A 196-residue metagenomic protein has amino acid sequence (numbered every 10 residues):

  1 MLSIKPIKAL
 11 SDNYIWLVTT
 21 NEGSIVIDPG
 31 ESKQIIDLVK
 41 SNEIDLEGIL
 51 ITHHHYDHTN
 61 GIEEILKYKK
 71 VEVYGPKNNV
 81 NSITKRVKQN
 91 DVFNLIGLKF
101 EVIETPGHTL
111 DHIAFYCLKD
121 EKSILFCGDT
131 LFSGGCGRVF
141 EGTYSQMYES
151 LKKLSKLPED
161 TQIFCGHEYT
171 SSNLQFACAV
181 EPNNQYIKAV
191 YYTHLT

Functional and structural regions predicted by a protein language model:
M1-I44, F115-G128: Conserved beta-strand hairpin/beta-sheet module of binuclear metal-dependent hydrolase folds, prominently
D12, K33-Q34, H54-N60, V80-I83 (+3 more regions): Active-site environment of divalent metal-dependent phosphoester hydrolases
L17-T19, V92-D120, I124, K156: Core dinuclear metal-dependent hydrolase active-site scaffold
V18, I65, D129, H167: Residue-level signal for inorganic ion chemistry
I27-P29, E47-H55, Y74-K77, E104-G107 (+2 more regions): Active-site neighborhood of phospho(di)ester-bond hydrolases with catalytic His/Asp-centered motifs
K33-G75: Active-site metal-binding motif and surrounding structural segment of the metallo-beta-lactamase
E141-G166: An active-site-proximal "capping" alpha-helix that borders the catalytic cofactor pocket
T193-T196: Conserved small/polar residues in nucleotide/adenosyl-binding loops
